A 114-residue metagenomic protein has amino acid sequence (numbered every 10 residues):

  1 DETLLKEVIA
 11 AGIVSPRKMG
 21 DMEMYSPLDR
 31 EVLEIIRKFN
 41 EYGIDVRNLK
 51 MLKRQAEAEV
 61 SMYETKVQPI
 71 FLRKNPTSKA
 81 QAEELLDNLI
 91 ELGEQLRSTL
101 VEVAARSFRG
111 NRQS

Functional and structural regions predicted by a protein language model:
E2-S114: Arg/Lys-rich, alpha-helical DNA-contact motif
